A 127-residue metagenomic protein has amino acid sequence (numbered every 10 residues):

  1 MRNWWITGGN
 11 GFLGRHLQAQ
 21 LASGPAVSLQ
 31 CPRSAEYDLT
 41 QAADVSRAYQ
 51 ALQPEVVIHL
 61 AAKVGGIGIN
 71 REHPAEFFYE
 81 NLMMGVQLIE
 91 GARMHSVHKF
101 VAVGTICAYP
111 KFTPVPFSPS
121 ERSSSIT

Functional and structural regions predicted by a protein language model:
M1-A22: N-terminal Rossmann NAD(P)H-binding glycine-rich loop of SDR-like oxidoreductase domains
T7, P32, V57-K63, F100-I106: SDR active-site strand-loop-helix element
F12, Y37, A42, K63-I69 (+1 more regions): Active-site loop signature of alpha/beta-hydrolase-fold enzymes
R15, A19-S23, Q50, A62 (+2 more regions): Short, well-ordered alpha-helices that flank and scaffold nucleotide-derived cofactor binding pockets
A22-A48: Adenosine-cofactor binding site in Rossmann-like domains, unifying the SAM/SAH pocket of S-adenosylmethionine-dependent
V27, E55, H98: Short acidic/polar active-site loop segments enriched in Thr and Asp
A43-L82, M94: NAD(P)H-binding glycine-rich loop region in Rossmannoid oxidoreductase-like domains and their noncatalytic homologs
E72-E90, M94, H98-K99, C107-T127: Catalytic helix-loop patch of NAD(P)-dependent Rossmann-fold dehydrogenases
